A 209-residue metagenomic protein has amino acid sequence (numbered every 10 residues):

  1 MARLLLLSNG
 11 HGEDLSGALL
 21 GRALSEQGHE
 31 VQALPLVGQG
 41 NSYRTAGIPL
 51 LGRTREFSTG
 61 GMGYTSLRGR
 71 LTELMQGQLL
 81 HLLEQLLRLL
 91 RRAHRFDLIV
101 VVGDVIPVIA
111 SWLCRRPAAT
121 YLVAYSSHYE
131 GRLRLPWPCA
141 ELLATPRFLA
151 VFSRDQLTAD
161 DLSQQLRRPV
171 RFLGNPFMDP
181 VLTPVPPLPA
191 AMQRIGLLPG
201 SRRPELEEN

Functional and structural regions predicted by a protein language model:
R3-L4, A191-G196: Charged active-site motifs of nucleotide-sugar-dependent glycosyltransferases
L5-Q27, L34-P184, L198-E207: Active-site and donor-binding regions of nucleotide-sugar-utilizing enzymes
